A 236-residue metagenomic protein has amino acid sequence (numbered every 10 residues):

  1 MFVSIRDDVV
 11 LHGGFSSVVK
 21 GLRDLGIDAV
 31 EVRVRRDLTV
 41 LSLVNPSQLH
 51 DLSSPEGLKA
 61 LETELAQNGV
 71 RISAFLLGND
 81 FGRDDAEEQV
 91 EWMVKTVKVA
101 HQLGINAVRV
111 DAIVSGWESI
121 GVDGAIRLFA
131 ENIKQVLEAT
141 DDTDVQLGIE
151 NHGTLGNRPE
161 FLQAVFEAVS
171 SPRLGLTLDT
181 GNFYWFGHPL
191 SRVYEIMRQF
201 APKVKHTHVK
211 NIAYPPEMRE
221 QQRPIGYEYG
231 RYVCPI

Functional and structural regions predicted by a protein language model:
F2, D7, G13, V30 (+3 more regions): Acidic/histidine-rich catalytic cores of soluble enzymes
V3, G21-I27: A short, Lys/Arg-enriched amphipathic alpha-helix followed by its capping loop at the start of a domain
V9, P46-L52, G78-E87, V233-I236: The substrate-binding groove and active-site-proximal loops of carbohydrate-active enzymes, especially glycoside
S16-S17, G21-R23, L58-A74, F81-L176 (+1 more regions): Active-site acidic/histidine proton-transfer and metal-coordination neighborhood in alpha/beta enzyme cores
E31-A60, I113-E118: Glycine-rich, proline-tolerant flexible connector loops at the mouths of alpha/beta enzymes
V34, N79, A112, V204 (+1 more regions): Residues that line or immediately flank small-molecule/substrate-binding pockets and catalytic motifs
R36, F81, V114, L190 (+1 more regions): Flexible, active-site-proximal loop/turn residues at the rims of small-molecule/cofactor binding pockets and catalytic
N45, D80, D84, G116-G121 (+2 more regions): Short coil/turn segments at secondary-structure junctions
